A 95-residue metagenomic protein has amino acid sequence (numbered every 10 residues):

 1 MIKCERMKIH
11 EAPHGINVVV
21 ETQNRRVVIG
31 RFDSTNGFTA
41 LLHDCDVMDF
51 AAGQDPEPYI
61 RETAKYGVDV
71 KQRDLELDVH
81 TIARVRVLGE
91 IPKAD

Functional and structural regions predicted by a protein language model:
I2-D95: Conserved RNA-binding domains used in RNP assembly and mRNA/RNA metabolism
